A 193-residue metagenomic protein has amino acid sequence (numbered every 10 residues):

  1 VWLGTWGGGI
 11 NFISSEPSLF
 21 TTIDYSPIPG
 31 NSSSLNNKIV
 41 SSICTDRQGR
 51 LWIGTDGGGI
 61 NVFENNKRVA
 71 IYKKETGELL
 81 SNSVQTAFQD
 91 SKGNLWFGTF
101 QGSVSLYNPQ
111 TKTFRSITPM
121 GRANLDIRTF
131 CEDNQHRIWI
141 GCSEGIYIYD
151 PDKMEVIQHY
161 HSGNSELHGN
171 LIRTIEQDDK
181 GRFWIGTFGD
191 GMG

Functional and structural regions predicted by a protein language model:
V1-G193: Carboxylate-rich, polar loop motifs that coordinate divalent cations or form catalytic acidic clusters
